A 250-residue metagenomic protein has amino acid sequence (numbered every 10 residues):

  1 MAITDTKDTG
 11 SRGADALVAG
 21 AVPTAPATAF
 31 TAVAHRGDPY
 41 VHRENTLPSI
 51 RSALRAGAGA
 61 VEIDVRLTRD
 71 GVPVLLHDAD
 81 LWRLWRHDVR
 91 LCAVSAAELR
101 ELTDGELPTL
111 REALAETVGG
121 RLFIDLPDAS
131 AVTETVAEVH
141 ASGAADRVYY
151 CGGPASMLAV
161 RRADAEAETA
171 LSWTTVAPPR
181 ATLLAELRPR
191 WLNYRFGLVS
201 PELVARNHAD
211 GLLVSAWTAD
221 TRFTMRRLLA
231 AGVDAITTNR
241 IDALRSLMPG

Functional and structural regions predicted by a protein language model:
M1-G250: Phosphate-group recognition and catalysis centered on beta-loop-alpha active-site segments
